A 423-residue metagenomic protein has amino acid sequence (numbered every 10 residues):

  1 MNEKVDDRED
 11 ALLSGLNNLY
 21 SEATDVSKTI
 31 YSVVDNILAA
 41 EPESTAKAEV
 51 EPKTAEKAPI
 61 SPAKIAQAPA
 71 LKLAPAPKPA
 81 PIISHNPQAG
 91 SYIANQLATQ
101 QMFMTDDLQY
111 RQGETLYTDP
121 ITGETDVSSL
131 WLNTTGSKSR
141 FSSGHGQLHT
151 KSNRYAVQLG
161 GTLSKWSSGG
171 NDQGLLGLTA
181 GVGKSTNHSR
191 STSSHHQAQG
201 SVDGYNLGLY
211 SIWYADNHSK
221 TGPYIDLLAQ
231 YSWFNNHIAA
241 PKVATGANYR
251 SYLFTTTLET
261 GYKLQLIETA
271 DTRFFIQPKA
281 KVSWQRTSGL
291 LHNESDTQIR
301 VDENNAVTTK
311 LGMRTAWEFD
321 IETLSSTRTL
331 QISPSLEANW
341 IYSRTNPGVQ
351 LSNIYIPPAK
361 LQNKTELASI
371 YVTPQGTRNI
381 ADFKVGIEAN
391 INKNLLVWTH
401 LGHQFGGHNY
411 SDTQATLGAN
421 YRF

Functional and structural regions predicted by a protein language model:
M1-G90: Extracellular/surface-exposed low-complexity segments
N2-K28, D35-A40, H195, L330 (+1 more regions): Mature extracellular/passenger domains of Gram-negative fimbrial/pilin and adhesin proteins
P59-I65, P69-E268, H400-G402, G407-Q414 (+1 more regions): Outer membrane beta-barrel translocator domains of Type V secretion systems
S129, L175, K220-Y224, F275 (+3 more regions): Membrane-spanning beta-strand positions in outer-membrane beta-barrel proteins
G208, I299-F423: Outer membrane beta-barrel transmembrane domains
T260, I276, K281-T287: Solvent-exposed flexible segments
W284-N293, S343-P347: C-terminal ends of transmembrane alpha-helices and the immediately adjacent extracellular/lumenal or cytosolic loop
